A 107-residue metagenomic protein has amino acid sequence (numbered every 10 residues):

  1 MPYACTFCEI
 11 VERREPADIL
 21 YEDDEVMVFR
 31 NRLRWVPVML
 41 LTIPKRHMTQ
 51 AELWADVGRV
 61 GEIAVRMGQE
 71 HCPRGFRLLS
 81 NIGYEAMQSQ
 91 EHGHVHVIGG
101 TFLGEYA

Functional and structural regions predicted by a protein language model:
M1-A107: HIT superfamily nucleotide-processing domains
